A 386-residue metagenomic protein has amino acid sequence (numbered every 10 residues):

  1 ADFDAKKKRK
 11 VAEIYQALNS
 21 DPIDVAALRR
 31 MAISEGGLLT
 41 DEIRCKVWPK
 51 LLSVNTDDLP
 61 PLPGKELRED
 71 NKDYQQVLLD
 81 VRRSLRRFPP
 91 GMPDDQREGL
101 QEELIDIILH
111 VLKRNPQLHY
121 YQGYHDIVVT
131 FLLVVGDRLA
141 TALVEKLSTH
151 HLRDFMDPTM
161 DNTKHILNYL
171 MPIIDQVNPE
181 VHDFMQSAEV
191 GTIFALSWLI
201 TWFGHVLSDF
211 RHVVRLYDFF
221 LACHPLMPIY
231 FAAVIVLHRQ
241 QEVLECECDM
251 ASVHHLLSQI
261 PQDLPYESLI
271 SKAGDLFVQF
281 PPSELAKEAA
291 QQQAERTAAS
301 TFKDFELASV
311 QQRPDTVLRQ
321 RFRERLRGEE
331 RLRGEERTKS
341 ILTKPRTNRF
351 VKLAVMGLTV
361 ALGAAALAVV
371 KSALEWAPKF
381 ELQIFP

Functional and structural regions predicted by a protein language model:
A1-N115, F305-P386: N-terminal transition regions in large eukaryotic proteins
D2-R9, S20, T141-I193, P225-Q320: Extended, Lys/Glu/Leu-rich amphipathic alpha-helical scaffolds
Y15, R29, I33-S34, R44 (+15 more regions): Amphipathic alpha-helical interaction motifs in eukaryotic regulatory proteins
E42-K46, Q76, G99-E103, Q122-G123 (+3 more regions): Residues within HEAT/ARM-like alpha-solenoid scaffolds
F88-R97, I108-N115, V177-E189, F194-W202 (+2 more regions): Active-site-adjacent structural elements in folded domains
G99-E103, Q122-G123, L143-K146, D161 (+2 more regions): Short sequence/structural elements of tandem HEAT/ARM alpha-solenoid repeats
F194-C248, G357-A364: Long, repeat-rich segments with strong aromatic
